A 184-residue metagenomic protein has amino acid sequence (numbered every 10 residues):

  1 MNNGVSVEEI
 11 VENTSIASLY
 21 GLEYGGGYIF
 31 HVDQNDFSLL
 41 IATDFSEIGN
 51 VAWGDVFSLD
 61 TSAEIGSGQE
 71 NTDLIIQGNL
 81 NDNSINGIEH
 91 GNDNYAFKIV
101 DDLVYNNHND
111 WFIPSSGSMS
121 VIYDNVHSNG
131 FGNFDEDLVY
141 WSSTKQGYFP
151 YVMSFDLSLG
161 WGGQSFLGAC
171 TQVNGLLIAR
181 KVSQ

Functional and structural regions predicted by a protein language model:
M1-N107, C170-Q184: Short, compositionally biased
H108-D110, S116-Q184: C-terminal, surface-exposed recognition/capping segments
